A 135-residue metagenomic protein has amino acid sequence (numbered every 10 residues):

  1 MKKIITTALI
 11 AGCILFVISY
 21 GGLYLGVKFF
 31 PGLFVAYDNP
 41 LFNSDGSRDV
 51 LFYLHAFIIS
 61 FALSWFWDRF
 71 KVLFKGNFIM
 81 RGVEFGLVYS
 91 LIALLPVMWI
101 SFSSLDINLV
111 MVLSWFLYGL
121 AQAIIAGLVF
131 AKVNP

Functional and structural regions predicted by a protein language model:
M1-P135: Juxtamembrane/disordered regions of integral membrane proteins
